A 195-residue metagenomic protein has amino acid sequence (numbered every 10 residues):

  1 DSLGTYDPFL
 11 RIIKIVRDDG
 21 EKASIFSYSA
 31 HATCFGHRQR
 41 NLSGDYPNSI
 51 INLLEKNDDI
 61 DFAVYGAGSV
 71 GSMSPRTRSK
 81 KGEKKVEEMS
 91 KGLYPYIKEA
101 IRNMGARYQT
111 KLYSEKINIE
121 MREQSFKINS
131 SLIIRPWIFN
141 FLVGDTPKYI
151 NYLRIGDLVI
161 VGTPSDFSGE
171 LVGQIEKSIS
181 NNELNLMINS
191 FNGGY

Functional and structural regions predicted by a protein language model:
D1-Y195: Non-catalytic substrate/cofactor recognition surfaces at enzyme active-site rims
